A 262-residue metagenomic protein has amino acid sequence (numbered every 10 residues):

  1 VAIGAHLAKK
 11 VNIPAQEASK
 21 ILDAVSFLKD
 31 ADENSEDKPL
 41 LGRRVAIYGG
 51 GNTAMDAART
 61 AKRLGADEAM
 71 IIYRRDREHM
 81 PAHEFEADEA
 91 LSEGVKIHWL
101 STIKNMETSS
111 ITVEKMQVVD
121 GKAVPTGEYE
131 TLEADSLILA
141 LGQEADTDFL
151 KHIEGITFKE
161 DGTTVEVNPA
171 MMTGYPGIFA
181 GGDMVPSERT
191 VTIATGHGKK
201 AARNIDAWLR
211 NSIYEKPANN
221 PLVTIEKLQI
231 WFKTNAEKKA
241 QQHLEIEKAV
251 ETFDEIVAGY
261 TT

Functional and structural regions predicted by a protein language model:
V1, E107-T131: Conserved beta-strand-loop-beta-strand element in the redox core of flavoprotein oxidoreductases
V1-D30, V257, T261-T262: Glycine/serine-rich phosphate-binding loop and adjoining beta1-alpha1 elements at the start of nucleotide-handling
Q16-A31, D37, H79-T108, V113-E114 (+1 more regions): N-terminal glycine-rich dinucleotide-binding loop that anchors FAD/FMN and/or NAD(P) in oxidoreductases
E17-R43, D120-E188: FAD-site-proximal beta/loop scaffold in flavoenzymes
E36-A66: Rossmann-like NAD(P)H-binding beta-loop-alpha module
A57, G181-S212: A conserved FAD-binding loop/helix module that cradles the flavin
A58-I103, E215-K227: Rossmann-like dinucleotide-binding cores of NAD(P)H-dependent redox enzymes
E89-S92, T102-K104, S109, K200 (+1 more regions): Mid-to-C-terminal Rossmann-like scaffold of FAD/NAD(P)H-dependent oxidoreductases
